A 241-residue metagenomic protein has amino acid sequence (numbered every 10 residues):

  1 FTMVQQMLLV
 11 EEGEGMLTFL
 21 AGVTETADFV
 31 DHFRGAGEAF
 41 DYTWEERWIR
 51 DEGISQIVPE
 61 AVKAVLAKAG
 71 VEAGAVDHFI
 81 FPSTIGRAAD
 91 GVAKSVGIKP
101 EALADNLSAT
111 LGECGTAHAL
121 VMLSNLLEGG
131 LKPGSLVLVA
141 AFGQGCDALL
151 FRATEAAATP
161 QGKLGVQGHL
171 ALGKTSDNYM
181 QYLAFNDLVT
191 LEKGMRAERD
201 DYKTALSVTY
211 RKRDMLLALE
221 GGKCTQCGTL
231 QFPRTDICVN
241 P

Functional and structural regions predicted by a protein language model:
F1, L8-E11, C114-K132: Active-site-proximal alpha-helical scaffold in enzymes
T2-E52, Q56, K132, V139-T209: Condensing-enzyme catalytic core mediating Claisen C-C bond formation in acyl metabolism
A39-E60, A109-V121, N125: Active-site pocket-shaping loop/turn-to-helix segments
P59-A75, V96, G130: Phosphate/pyrophosphate-binding loops at sites that engage ATP/ADP/AMP, CoA/4′-phosphopantetheine, polyphosphate
A73-H78, P100-A102, G134-S135: Short acidic capping loops at alpha-helix termini that bridge into adjacent secondary structure
F79-G91: Glycine-rich phosphate-binding loops at beta-strand->alpha-helix junctions
G97-S108: Glycine/charged-rich beta-loop-alpha catalytic/anionic-binding loops adjacent to active sites
A197-P241: Cys/His-rich short segments
